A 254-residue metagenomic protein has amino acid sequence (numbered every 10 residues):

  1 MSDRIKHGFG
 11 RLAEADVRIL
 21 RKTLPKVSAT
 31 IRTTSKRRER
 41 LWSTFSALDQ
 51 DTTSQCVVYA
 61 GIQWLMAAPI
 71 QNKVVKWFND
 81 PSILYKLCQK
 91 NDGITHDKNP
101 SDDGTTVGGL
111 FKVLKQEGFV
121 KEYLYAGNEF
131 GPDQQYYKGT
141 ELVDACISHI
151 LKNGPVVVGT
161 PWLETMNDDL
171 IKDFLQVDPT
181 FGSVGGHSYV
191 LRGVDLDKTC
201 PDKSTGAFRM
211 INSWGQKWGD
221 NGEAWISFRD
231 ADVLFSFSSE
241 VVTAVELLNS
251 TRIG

Functional and structural regions predicted by a protein language model:
M1-G254: Catalytic-core signature of thiol
